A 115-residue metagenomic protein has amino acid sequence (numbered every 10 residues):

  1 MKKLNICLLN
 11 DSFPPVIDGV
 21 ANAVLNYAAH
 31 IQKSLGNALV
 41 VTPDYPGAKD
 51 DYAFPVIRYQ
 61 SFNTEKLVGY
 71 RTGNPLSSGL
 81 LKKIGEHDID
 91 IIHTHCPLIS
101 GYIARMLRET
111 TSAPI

Functional and structural regions predicted by a protein language model:
M1-S61, G85-H87: N-terminal subdomain of nucleotide-sugar transferases
I6, V56, I91, M106-I115: Active-site proximal beta-strand in glycosyltransferases
L39-D44, H93-T94, P114-I115: Short beta-strand segments at enzyme active-site cores
N63-T94, I99-Y102, M106, T110: An amphipathic, basic-hydrophobic alpha-helix
